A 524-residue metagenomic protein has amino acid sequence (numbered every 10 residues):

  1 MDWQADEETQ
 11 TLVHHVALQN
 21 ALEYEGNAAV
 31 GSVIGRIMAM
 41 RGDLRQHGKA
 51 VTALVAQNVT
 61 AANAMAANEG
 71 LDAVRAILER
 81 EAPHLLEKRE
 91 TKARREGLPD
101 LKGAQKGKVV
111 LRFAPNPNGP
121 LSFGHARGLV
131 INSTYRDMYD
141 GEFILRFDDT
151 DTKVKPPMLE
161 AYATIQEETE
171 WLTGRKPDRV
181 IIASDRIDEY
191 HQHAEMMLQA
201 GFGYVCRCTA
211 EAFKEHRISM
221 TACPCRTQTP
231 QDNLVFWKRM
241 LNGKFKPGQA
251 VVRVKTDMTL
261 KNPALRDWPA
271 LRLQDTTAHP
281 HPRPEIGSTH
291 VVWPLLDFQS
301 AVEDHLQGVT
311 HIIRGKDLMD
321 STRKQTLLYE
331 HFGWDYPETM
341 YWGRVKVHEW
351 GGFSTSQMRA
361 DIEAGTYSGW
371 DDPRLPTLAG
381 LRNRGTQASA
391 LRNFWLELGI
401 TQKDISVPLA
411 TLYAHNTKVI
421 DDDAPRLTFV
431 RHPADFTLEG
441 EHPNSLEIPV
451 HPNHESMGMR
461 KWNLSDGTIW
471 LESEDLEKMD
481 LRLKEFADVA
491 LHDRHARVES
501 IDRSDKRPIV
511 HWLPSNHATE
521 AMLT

Functional and structural regions predicted by a protein language model:
M1-R226, Q231-N233, D317-T355, R359-I362 (+1 more regions): N-terminal Rossmann-like or analogous alpha/beta NTP/dinucleotide-binding catalytic cores that position adenine
A21-G31, G35-M38, H47, V51 (+2 more regions): Extended, domain-scale alpha-helical bundle/helix-rich regions
R45, K155, V180-A183, T227 (+7 more regions): Hydrophobic alpha-helical scaffolding
L111-G119, I144-D151, L306-I313, D372-L378 (+1 more regions): Glycine- and acidic
R127-D137, Y162-T169, S288, V292-S300 (+3 more regions): Structured alpha-helical segments in the cores of large, soluble enzyme domains
D137-E142, L306-G308, A388, G399-K403: Short helix-capping/linker segments at secondary-structure and domain boundaries
M196, A200-M358, T366, L412 (+3 more regions): Active-site cores that bind ATP or allylic diphosphates and position pyrophosphate for catalysis
N453, V498-M522: Long beta-strand-rich cores associated with HINT superfamily self-processing modules
